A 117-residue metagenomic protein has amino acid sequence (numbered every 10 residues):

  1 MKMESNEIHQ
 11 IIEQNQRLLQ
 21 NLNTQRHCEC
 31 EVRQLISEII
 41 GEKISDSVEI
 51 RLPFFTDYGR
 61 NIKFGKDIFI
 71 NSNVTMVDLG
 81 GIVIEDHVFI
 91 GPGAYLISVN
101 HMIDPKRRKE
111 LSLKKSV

Functional and structural regions predicted by a protein language model:
M1-S47: Terminal amphipathic alpha-helical/low-complexity segments used for targeting or macromolecular assembly
F54-F64, F69-V117: Flexible, glycine/small-residue-enriched loop-and-beta-strand segment within the central core of proteins
